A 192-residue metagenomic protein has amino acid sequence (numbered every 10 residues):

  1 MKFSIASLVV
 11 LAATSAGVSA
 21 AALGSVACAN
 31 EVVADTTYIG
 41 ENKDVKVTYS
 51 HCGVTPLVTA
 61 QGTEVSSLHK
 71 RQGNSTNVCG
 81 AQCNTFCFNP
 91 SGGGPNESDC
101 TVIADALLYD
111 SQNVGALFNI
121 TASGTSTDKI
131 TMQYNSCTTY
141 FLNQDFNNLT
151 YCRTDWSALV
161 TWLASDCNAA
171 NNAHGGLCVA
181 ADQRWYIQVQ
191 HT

Functional and structural regions predicted by a protein language model:
M1-A29: Fungal secretory targeting signals
A21-T192: Mature, structured extracellular domains of secreted fungal proteins
